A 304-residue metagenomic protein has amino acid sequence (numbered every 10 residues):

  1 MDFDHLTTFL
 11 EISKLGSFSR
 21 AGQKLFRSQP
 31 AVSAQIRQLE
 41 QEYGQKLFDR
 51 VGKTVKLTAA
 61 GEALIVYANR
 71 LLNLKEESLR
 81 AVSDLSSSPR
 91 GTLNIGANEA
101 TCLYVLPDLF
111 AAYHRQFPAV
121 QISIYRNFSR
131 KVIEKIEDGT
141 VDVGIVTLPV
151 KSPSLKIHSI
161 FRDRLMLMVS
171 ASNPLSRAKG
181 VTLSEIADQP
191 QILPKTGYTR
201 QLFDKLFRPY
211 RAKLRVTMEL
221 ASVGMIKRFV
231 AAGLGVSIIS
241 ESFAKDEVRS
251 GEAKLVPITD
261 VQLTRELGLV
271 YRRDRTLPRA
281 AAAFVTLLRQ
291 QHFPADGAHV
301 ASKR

Functional and structural regions predicted by a protein language model:
I12-S28: Short helix-boundary/capping micro-motifs
F18, E40-L57, E62: A short LG(V/I)-centered, amphipathic sequence patch enriched for acidic residue(s) preceding the LG motif
R70, L85, D108-A112, S129-L165 (+5 more regions): Short beta-strand-centered segments that line the small-molecule binding cleft or hinge of alpha/beta clamshell
R90-P153, R211-K213, L220: Central regulatory/effector-binding core of bacterial HTH transcription factors
V105, K254-A298: A late-sequence structural motif
F128-I133, E137-V141, V146-T147, Y198-V256: Hydrophobic hinge/microswitch elements
S152-S159, D163-R164, A178-K179, E185 (+1 more regions): Beta-alpha-beta core module
Q189-Y210, L277-T286, H292-A301: Secondary-structure junction motif
